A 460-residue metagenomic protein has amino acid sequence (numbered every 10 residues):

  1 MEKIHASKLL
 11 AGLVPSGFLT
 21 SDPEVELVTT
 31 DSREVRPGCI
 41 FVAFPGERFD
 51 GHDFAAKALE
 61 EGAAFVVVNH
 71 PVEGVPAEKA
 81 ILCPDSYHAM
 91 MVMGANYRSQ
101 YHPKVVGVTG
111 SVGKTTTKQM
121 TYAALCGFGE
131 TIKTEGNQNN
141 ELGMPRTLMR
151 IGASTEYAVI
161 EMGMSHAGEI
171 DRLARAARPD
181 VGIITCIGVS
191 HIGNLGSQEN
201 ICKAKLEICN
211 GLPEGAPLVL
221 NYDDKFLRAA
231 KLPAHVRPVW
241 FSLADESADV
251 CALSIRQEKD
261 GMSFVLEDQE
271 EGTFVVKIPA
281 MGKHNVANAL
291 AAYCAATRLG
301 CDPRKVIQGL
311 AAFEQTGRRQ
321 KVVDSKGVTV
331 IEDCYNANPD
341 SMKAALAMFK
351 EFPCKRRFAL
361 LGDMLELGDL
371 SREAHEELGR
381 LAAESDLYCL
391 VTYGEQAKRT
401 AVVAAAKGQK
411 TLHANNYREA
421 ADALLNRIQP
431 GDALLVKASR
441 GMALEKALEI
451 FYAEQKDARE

Functional and structural regions predicted by a protein language model:
M1-V92, E351-C354, R380-L381, S385-E395 (+1 more regions): N-terminal leader/targeting and accessory segments in enzymes
K8-L13, A89-Y222, F226-A234, N426 (+1 more regions): Phosphate-binding loop of NTP-binding sites
L9, C39, A58, M93 (+13 more regions): Residue-level signal for inorganic ion chemistry
L19-V28, H88-M91, N139-L142, M162-A167 (+5 more regions): Short gly/ser/thr-rich secondary-structure transition/capping motifs
G46-F49, Q315-T316, C334, N338-Q409 (+1 more regions): Active-site beta-alpha connecting loops in nucleotide-dependent enzymes
V68, E73-A77, I183-V330, C354-K355 (+3 more regions): Acidic, Mg2+-coordinating active-site environments of NTP-dependent enzymes
V108, G317-R319, G441-L448, E460: ATP-dependent carboxylate/acyl-activation modules
